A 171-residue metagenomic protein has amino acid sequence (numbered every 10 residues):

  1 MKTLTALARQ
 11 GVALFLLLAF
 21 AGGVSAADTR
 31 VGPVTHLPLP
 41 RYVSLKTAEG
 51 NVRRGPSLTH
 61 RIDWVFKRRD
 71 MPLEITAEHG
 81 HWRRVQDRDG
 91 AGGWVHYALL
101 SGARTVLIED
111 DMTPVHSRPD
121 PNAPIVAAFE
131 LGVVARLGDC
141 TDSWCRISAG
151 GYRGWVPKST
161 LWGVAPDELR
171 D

Functional and structural regions predicted by a protein language model:
M1-V12: Bacterial N-terminal signal peptides that target proteins for export
A13-L14, V24-S25: Cleavable N-terminal signal peptides
F20-G22: N-terminal signal peptide c-region/cleavage motif recognized by signal peptidases
A26-R54, V65-R69, T76-H79, Q86-A91 (+4 more regions): SH3-family beta-barrel domains
S57: Intrinsically disordered, low-complexity polar regions and short flexible loop motifs
R61-I62: Beta-strand-rich domains and repeat architectures in extracellular enzymes and scaffolds, especially beta-propellers
